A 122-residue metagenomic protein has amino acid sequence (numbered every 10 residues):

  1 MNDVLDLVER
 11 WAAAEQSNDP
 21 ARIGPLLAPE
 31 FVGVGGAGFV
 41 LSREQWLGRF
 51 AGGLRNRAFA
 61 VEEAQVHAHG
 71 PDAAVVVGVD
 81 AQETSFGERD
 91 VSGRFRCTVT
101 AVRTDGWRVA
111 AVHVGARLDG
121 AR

Functional and structural regions predicted by a protein language model:
M1-R22, V32-R122: A beta-strand edge to alpha-helix "cap/lid" segment located at domain peripheries
A28: ATP/adenylate-binding site constellation spanning eukaryotic-like Ser/Thr protein kinases, ABC-transporter
